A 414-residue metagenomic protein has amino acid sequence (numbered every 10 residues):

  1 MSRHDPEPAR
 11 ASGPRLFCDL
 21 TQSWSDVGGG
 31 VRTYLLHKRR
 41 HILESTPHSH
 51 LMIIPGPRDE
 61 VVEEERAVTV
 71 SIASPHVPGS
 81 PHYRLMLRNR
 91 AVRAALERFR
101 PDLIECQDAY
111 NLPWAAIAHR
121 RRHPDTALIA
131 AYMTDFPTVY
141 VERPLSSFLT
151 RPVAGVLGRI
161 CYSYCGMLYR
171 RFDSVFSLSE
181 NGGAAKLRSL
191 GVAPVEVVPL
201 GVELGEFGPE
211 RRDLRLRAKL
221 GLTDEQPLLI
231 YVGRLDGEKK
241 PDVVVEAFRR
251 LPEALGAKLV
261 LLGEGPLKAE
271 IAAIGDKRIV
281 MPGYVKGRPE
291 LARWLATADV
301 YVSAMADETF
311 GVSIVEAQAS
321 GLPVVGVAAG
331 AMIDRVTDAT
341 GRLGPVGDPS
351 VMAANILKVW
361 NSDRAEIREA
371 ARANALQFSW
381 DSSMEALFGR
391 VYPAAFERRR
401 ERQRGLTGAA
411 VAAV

Functional and structural regions predicted by a protein language model:
M1-E65, V70-S71, F388, A410-V414: N-terminal subdomain of nucleotide-sugar transferases
G155-V175: Membrane-proximal helix-turn-helix segments that form the acceptor-binding/catalytic region of lipid-linked
Y169, R293-A298: Short alpha-helical donor nucleotide-sugar binding micro-motif in glycosyltransferases
L222-K239, V245-R249: Conserved donor-binding/catalytic core segment of Leloir-type glycosyltransferases
A269-P289: Nucleotide-activated donor-binding/catalytic signature segment of Leloir-type glycosyltransferases, i.e., the conserved
M281, D338-P349, K358-D363: Conserved acidic donor-binding segment of nucleotide-sugar-dependent glycosyltransferases
A306: Aromatic "clamp/platform" in nucleotide-sugar-dependent glycosyltransferases that forms part of the donor/acceptor
P323-G326: Short hydrophobic beta-strand element within catalytic cores of glycosyltransferases and related nucleotide-activated
